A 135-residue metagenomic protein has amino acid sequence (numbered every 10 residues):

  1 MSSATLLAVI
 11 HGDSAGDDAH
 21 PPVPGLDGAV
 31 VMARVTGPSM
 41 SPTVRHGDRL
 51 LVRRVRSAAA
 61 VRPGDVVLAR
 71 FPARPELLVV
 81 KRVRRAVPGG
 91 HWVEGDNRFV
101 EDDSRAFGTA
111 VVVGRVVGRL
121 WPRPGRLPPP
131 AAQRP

Functional and structural regions predicted by a protein language model:
M1-P135: Extended hydrophobic leader/signal-anchor segments used for secretion and membrane insertion
